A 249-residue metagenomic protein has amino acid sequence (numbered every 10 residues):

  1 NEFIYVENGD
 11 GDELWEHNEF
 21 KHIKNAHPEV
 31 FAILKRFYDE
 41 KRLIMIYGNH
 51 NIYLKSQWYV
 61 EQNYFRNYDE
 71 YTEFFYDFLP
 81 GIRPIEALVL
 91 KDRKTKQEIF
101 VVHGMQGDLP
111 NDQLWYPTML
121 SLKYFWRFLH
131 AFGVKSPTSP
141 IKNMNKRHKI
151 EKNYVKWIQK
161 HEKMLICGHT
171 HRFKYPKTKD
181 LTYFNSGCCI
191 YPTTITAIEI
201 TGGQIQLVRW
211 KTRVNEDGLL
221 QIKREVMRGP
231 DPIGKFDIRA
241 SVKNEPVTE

Functional and structural regions predicted by a protein language model:
N1-E86: Core catalytic region of metal-dependent phosphoesterases/phosphodiesterases, especially metallo-beta-lactamase-like
N1-F3, V89-T95, Y154-W157: Short amphipathic alpha-helices and their capping/turn segments at secondary-structure boundaries
I4, Q97-I99, M164, E199: Structural motif
D10, L34, G48, H103 (+3 more regions): Divalent metal-coordination and catalytic microenvironments
D12-E16, I44-Q57, G107-L109, E162-K177 (+1 more regions): Active-site environment of divalent metal-dependent phosphoester hydrolases
R93, K179-E249: Binuclear metal-dependent phosphoesterase catalytic core
Q97-K152: Active-site-proximal loop/helix segment associated with metal-binding centers of metalloenzymes
F132-G202: Extended, basic/helix-rich recognition subdomains
